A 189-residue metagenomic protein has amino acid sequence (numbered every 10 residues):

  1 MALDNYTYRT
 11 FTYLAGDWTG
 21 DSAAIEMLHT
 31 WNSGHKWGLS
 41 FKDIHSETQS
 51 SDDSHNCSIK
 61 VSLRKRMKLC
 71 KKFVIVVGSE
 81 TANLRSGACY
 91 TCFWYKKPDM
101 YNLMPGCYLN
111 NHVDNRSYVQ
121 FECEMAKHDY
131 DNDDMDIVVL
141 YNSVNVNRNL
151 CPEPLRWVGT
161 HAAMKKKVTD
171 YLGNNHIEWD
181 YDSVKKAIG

Functional and structural regions predicted by a protein language model:
M1-F73, V77-S79, Y181, K185-G189: Conserved N-terminal substructure of TIR/SEFIR domains
A2-T7, F11, Y141-G189: C-terminal interaction surface of TIR/SEFIR-family domains
T19, E80-A82, V144-V146: Solvent-exposed loop/turn segments at secondary-structure junctions within structured extracellular/periplasmic domains
M27-T30, A88-T91, P152-L155: Short, glycine/charged-enriched secondary-structure capping and boundary segments
D43-E47, K71-V74, M104-N110, T169-N174: Short C-terminal domain-edge/linker segments immediately following a structured domain
V74, D136-L140: Hydrophobic/aromatic beta-strand patches that form the interior of the parallel beta-sheet core in alpha/beta enzyme
T81-D129, N149: Conserved TIR/SEFIR loop-to-helix hotspot centered on a Trp-containing motif with a nearby acidic residue
D129-I137: A short helix->loop->beta-strand "cap" motif at the edges of active sites that frequently abuts
